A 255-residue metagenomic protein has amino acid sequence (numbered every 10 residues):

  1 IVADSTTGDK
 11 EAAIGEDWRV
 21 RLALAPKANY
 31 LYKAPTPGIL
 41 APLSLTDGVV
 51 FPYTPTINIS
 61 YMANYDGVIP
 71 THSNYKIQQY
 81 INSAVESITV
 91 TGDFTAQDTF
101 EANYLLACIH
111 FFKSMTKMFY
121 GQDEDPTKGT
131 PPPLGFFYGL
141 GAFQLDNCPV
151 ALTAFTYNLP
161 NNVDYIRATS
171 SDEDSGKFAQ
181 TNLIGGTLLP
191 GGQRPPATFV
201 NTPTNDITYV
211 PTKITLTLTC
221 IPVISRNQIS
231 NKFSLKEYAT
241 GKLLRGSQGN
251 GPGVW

Functional and structural regions predicted by a protein language model:
I1-W255: Compositionally biased, intrinsically disordered low-complexity segments enriched in polar/Pro/Gly and often Gln
